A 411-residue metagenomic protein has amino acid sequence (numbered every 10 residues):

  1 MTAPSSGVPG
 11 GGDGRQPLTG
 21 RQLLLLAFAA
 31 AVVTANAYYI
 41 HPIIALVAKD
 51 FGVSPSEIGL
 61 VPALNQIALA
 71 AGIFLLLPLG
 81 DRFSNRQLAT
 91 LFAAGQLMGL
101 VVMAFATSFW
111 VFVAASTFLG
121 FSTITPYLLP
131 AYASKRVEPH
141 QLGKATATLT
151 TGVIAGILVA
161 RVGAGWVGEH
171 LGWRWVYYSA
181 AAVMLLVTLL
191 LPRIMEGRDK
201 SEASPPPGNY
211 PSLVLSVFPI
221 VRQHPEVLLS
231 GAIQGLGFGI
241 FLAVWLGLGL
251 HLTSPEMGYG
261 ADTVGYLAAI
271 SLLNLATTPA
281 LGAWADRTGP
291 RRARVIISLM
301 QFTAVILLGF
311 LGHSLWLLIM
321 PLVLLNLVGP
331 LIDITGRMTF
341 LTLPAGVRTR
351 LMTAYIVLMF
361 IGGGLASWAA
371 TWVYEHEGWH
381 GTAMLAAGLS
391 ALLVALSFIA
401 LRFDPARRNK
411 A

Functional and structural regions predicted by a protein language model:
V8-P17, E196-G231: Juxtamembrane intracellular "pre-TM" segments in multi-pass secondary transporters
A71-F109: Conserved MFS/SLC helix-loop-helix module at the cytosolic interface between two early adjacent transmembrane helices
I73-S84, T277-P290, Y374: Helix-to-loop junctions at the C-terminal end of transmembrane segments in multipass secondary transporters
S116-G152: Cytoplasmic helix-loop-helix junction between adjacent transmembrane helices in 12-TM secondary transporters
T125-V137, L331-P344: Intracellular juxtamembrane helix-capping segments at the cytosolic ends of symmetry-related transmembrane helices
A147-M195: Helix-loop-helix hairpin linking two adjacent transmembrane segments in secondary transporters
R291-G336: C-terminal transmembrane helical hairpin of 12-TM major facilitator-type secondary transporters
T342-W379, A386: A late C-terminal transmembrane helix in Major Facilitator Superfamily
